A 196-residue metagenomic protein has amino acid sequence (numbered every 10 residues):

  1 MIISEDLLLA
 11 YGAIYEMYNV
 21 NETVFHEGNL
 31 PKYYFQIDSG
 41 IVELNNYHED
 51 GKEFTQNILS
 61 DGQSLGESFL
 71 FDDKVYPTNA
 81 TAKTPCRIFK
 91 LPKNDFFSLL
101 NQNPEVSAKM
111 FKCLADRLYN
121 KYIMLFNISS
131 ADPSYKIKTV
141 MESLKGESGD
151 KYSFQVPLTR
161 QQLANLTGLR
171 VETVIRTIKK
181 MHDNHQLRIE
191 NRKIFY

Functional and structural regions predicted by a protein language model:
M1-V20: Short proline/glycine- and basic residue-enriched helix-capping loop/turn segments at helix->loop/beta transitions
L7-L8, F25-E27, S148: Short loop/turn motifs at secondary-structure junctions and domain boundaries
Y11, Q56-A115, Y119: Cyclic-nucleotide recognition modules
V20-T84: Cyclic nucleotide-binding regulatory domains
S98-L99, N120-S130, E147-D150: Short helix-to-loop capping/linker segments positioned immediately adjacent to catalytic or ligand/cofactor-binding
S129-V140, T159: N-terminal positioning helix adjacent to the helix-turn-helix/winged-helix DNA-binding module
L144-Y196: Phosphate-/nucleic-acid-contacting segments
